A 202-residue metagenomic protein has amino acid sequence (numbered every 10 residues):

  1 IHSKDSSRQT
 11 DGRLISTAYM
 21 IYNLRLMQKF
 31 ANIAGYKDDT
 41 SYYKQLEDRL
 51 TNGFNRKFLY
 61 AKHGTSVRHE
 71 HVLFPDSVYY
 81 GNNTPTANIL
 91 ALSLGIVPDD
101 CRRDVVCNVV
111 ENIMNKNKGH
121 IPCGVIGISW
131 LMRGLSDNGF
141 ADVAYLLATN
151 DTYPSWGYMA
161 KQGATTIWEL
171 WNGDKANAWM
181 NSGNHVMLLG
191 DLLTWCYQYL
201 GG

Functional and structural regions predicted by a protein language model:
I1-G202: Active-site core of glycosidic bond-cleaving carbohydrate-active enzymes
